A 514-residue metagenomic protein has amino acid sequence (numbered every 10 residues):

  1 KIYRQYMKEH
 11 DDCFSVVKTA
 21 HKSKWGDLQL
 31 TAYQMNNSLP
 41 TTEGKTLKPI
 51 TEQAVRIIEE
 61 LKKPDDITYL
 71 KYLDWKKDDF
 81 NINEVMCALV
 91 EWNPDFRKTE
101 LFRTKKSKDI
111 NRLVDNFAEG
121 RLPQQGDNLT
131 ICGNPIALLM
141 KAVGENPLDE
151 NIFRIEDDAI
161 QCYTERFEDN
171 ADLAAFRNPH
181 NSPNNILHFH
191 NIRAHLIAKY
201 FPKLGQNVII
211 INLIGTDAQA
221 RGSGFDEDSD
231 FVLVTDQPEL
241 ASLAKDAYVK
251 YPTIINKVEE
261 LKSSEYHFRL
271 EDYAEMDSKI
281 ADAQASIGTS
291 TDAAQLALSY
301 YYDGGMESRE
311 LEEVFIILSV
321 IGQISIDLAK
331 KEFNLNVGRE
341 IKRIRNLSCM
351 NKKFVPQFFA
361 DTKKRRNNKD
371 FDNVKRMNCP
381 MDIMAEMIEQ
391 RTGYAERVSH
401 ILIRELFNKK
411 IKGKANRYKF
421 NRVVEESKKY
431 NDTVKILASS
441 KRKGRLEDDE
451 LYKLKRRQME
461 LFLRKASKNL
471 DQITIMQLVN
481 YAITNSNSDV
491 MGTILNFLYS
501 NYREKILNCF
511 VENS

Functional and structural regions predicted by a protein language model:
K1-G224, D230-F231, T235-S514: Beta-strand-enriched accessory nucleic-acid recognition/scaffold domains that flank the catalytic cores of large
